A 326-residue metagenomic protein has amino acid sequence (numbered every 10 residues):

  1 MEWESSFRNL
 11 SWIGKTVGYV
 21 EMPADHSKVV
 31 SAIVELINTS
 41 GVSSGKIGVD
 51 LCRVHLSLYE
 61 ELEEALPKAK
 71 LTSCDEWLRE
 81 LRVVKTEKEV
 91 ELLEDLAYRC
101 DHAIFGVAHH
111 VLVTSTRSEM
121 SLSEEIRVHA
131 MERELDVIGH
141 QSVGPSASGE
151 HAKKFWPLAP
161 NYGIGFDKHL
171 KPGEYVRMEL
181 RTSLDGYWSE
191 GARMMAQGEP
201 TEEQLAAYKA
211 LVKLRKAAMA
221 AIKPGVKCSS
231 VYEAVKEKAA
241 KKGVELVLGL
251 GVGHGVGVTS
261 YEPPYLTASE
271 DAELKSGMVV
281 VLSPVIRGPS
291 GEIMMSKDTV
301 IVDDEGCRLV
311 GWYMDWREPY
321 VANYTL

Functional and structural regions predicted by a protein language model:
M1-L326: Active-site neighborhoods and metal-handling regions in enzymes and metal-associated proteins
